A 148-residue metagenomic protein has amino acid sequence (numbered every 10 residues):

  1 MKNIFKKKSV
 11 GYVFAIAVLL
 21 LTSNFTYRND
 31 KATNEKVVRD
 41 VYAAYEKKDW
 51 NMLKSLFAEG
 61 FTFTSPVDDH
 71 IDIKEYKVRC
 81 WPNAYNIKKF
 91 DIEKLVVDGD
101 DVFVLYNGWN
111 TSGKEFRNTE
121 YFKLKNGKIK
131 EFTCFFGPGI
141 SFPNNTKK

Functional and structural regions predicted by a protein language model:
I4-Y12, L20-N51, S55, E59 (+1 more regions): Short, low-complexity N-terminal intrinsically disordered segments enriched in polar/charged residues
V41, M52-L53, F61, Y76 (+4 more regions): Hydrophobic pocket/interface hotspot
L53, S65, D91-L95: Surface-exposed patches in mature extracellular/periplasmic domains of secreted proteins
L56, G60-I71, Y85-N86: A short gly/proline-enriched turn/hairpin at secondary-structure junctions
F57, Y106-N110, F136: Short beta-strand segments enriched in hydrophobic/aromatic residues within well-folded beta-rich domains
D69, S112-F116, K128: Short acidic/polar mixed-charge low-complexity motifs
K77-Y121: Surface-exposed, charged secondary-structure patches
R117-T146: Short beta-strand edge/turn micro-motifs at domain boundaries
